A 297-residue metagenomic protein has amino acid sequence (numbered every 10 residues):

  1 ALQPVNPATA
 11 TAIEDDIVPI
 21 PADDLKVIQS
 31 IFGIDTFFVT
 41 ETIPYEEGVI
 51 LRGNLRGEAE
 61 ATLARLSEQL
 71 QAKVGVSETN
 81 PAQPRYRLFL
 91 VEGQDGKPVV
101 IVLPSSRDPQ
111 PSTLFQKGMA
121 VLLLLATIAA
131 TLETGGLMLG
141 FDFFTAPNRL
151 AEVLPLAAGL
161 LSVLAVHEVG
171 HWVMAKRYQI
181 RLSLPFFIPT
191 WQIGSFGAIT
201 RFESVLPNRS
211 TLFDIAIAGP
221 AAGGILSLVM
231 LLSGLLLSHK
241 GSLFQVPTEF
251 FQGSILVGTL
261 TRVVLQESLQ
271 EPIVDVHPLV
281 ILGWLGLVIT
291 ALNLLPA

Functional and structural regions predicted by a protein language model:
A1-A297: Hydrophobic transmembrane alpha-helices and their immediate loop junctions in multi-pass integral membrane proteins
